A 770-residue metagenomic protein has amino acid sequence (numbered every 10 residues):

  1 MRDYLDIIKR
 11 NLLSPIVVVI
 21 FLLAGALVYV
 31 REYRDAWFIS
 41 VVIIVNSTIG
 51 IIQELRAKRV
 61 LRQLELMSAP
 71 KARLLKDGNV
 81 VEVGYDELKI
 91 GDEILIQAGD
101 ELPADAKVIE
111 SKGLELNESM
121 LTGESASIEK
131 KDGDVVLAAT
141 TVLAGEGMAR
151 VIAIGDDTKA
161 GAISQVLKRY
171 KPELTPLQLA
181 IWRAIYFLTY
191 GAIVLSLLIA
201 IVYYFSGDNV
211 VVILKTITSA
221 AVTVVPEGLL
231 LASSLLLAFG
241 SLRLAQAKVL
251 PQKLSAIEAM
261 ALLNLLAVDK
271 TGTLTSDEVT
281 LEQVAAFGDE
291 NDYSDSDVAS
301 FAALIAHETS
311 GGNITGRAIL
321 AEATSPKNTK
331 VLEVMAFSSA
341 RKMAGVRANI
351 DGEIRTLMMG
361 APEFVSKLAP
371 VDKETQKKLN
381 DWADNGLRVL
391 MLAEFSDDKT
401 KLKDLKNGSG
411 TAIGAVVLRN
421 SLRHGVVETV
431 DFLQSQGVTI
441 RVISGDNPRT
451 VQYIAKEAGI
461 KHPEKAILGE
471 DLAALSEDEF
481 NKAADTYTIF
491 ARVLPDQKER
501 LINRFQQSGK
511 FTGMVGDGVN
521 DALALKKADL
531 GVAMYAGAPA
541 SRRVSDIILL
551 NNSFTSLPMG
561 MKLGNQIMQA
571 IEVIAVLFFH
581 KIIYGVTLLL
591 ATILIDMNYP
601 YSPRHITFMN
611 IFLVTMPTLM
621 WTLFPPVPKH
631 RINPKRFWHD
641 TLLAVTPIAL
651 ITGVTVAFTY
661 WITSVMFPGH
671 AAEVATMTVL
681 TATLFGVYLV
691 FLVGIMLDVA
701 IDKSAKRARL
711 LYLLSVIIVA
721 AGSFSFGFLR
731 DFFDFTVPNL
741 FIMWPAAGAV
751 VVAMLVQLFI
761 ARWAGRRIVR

Functional and structural regions predicted by a protein language model:
M1-A72, D156, L167-Q246, S444-G445 (+3 more regions): Hydrophobic alpha-helical segments characteristic of transmembrane helices in integral membrane transporters
E32-V42, A180, S206-S219, L229-L230 (+4 more regions): Membrane-water interface of transmembrane alpha-helices in multipass transporters/channels
V41, A69-W182, R388, A474-A484 (+2 more regions): Cytosolic catalytic regions of P-type ion-transporting ATPases
E65-E82, V249-V268: Membrane-cytosol interface motif
K76, P176-Y186, I217-A221, Q252-L263 (+5 more regions): Membrane-interface segments at loop-to-transmembrane junctions
T140, L262-A412, L418, D431-F432 (+7 more regions): Cytosolic catalytic regions of ATP/NTP-dependent phosphoryl-transfer enzymes
I199, H462-G513, A528, A533-L697 (+2 more regions): Membrane-embedded transport module
